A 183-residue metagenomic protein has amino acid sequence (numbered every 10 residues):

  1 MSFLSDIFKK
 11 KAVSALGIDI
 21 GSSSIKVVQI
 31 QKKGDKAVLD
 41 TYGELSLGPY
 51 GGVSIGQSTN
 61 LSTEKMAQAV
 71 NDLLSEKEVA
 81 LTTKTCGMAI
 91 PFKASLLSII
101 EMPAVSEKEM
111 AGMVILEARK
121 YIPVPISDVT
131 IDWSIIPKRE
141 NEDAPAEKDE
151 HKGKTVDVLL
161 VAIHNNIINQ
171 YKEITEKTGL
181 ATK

Functional and structural regions predicted by a protein language model:
M1-K183: Hydrophobic/aromatic-enriched cytosolic interaction surfaces used to assemble or bind macromolecules
